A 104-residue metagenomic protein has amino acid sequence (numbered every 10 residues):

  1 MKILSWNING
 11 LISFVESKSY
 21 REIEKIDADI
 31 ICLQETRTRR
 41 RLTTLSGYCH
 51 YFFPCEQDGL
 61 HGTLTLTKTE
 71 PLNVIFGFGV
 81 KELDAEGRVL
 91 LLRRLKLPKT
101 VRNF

Functional and structural regions predicted by a protein language model:
M1-L45, C55-L60: N-terminal, active-site-proximal structural segment of metallo-dependent hydrolase catalytic domains
R37, L42-F104: Structured beta-strand-rich core segments of catalytic domains in phosphoester-bond hydrolases
